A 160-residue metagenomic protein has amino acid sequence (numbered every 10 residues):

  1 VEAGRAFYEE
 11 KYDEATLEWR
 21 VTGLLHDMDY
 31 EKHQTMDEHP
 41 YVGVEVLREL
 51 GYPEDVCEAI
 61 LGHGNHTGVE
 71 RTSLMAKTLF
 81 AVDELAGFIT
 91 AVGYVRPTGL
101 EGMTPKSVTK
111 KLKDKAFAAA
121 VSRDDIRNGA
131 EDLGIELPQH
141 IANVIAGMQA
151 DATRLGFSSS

Functional and structural regions predicted by a protein language model:
V1-E14: Long, contiguous secondary-structure blocks with strong helical propensity
E2-R5, V44, Q149: Structural signal for well-ordered, non-membrane alpha-helices
A3-A6, E49, R154: A very general structural signal that marks isolated residues within well-ordered alpha-helical segments
E9-Y12, G51, G134, G156: Glycine-centered loop/turn motif at secondary-structure junctions
Y12-A118, R127: Divalent metal-dependent catalytic cores for phosphoryl transfer on phosphate-bearing substrates
E101, S107-S160: A structured, mid-to-C-terminal "fold-capping" secondary-structure block
